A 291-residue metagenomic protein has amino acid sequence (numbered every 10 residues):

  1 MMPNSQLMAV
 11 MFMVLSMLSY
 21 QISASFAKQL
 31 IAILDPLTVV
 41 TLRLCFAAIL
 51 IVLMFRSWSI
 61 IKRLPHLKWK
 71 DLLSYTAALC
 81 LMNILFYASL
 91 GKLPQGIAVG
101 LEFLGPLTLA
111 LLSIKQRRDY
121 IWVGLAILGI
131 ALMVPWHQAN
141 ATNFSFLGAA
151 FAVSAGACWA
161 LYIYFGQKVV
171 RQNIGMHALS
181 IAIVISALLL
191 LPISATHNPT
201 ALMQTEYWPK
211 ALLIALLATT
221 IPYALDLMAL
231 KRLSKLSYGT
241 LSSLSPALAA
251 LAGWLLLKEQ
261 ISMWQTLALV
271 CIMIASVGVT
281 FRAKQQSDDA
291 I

Functional and structural regions predicted by a protein language model:
M1-L18, A48-S74, K115-W122, A139-F144 (+5 more regions): Membrane-interface interhelical linkers
M1-T38, A77, L81-L85, I127-L128 (+3 more regions): Glycine-/small-residue-enriched transmembrane alpha-helix faces in small-molecule transporters and effluxers
M2, L42-L44, Y207, S243-I291: C-terminal-most transmembrane helix of multi-pass membrane proteins
L18-L34, V39, F46, I84-L93 (+4 more regions): Juxtamembrane C-cap of transmembrane helices in multi-pass membrane transport proteins
L30, V39, R43, S89 (+8 more regions): Hydrophobic/aromatic residues within transmembrane alpha-helices of multi-pass small-molecule transporters
I33-L81, T108-L109, L125, C158-F165 (+3 more regions): Transmembrane alpha-helices of multi-pass small-molecule transport proteins
L42, A98-L104, F165-A187, T219-L255: Helix-helix packing/entry segments at the starts of transmembrane helices
I51, L104, R118-H137, A252 (+1 more regions): Hydrophobic transmembrane alpha-helices of multi-pass small-molecule transport proteins
